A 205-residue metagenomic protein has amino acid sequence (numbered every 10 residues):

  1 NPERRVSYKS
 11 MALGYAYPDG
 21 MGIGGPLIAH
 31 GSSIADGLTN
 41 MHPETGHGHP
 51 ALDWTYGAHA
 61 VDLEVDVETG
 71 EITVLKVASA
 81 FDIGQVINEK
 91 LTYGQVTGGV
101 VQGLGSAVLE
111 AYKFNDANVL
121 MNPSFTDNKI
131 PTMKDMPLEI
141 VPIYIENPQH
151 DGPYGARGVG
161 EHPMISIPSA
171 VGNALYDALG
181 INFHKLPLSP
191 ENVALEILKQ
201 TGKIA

Functional and structural regions predicted by a protein language model:
N1-A205: C-terminal catalytic domains of large/alpha subunits in multi-subunit enzymes
